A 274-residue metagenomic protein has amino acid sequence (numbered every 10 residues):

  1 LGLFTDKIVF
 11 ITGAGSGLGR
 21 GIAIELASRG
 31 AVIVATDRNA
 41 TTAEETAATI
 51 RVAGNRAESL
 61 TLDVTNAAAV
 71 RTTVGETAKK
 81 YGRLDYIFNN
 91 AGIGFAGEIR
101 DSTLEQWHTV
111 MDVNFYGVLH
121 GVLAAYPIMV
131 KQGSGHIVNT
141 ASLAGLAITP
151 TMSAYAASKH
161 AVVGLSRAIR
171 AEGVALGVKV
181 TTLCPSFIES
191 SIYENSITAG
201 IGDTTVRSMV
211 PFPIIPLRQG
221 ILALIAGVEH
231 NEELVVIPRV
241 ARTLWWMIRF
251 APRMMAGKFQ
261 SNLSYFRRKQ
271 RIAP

Functional and structural regions predicted by a protein language model:
I8, G15-G17, N39: Conserved glycine-rich cofactor-binding loop
R29-E45: Conserved glycine-rich Rossmann-like NAD(P)H-binding loop of the short-chain dehydrogenase/reductase
A40-T41, T61-T72, L104: The beta1-alpha1 cofactor-binding region of Rossmann-like NAD(H)/NADP(H)-dependent oxidoreductases
E98-I99, T103-H108: Substrate-binding pocket helix/loop in short-chain dehydrogenase/reductase
V122, S158: Active-site helix of classical SDR
S142: Residue(s) in the substrate-gating loop at a strand-loop-helix junction that position the organic substrate next
A175-R239: SDR active-site lid
